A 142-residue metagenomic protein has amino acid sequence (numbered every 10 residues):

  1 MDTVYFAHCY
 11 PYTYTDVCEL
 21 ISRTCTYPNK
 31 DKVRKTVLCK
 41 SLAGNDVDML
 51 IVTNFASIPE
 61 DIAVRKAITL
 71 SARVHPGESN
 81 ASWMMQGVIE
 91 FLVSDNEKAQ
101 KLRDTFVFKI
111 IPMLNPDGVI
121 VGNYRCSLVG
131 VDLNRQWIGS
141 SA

Functional and structural regions predicted by a protein language model:
M1-D16: Beta-strand-enriched, solvent-exposed domains that form extended recognition/catalytic surfaces
Y14-Y27, E90: Glycine/proline-rich low-complexity spacer/linker segments in large multi-domain proteins
C25-K35: Long amphipathic N-terminal alpha/beta scaffold segment
R34-A142: Active-site/substrate-binding loop(s) of hydrolase catalytic cores
